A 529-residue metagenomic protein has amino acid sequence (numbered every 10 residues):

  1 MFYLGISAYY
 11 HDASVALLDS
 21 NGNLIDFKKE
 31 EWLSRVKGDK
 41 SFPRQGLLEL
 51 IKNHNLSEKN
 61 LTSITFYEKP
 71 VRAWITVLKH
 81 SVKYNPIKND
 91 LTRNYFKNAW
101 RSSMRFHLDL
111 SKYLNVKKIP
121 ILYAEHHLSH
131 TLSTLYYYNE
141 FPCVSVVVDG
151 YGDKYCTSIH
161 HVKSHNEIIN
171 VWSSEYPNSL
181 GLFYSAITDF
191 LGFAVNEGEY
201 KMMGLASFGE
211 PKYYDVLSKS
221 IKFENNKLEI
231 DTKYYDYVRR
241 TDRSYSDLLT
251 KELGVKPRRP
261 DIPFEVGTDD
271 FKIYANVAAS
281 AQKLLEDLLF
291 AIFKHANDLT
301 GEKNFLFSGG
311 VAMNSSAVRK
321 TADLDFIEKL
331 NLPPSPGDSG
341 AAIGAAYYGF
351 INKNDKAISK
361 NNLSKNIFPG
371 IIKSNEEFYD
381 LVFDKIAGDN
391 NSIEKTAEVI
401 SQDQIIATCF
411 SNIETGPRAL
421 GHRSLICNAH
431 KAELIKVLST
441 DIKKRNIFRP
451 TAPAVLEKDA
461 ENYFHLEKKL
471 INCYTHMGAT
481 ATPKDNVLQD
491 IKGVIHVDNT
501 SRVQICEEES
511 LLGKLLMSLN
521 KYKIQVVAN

Functional and structural regions predicted by a protein language model:
M1-L4: Extreme N-terminal starter segment of soluble prokaryotic enzymes
S7-K37, H80, I87-N89, S111-N115 (+6 more regions): Flexible beta->alpha loop and helix N-cap segments adjacent to enzyme active/binding sites
E31-L56, L289: N-terminal phosphate-binding loop and adjacent alpha-helix
G46-T62, L114, I292-T300: Phosphate/pyrophosphate-binding loops at sites that engage ATP/ADP/AMP, CoA/4′-phosphopantetheine, polyphosphate
S57-H107, S133: Short beta-strand-loop/turn "lid" adjacent to the catalytic site in phosphate-handling enzymes
E58-K69, I121-L122, G301-G310, I406-A407: Short glycine-rich phosphate-binding loop at a beta-alpha junction
V266-I292, C506: Adenine-nucleotide phosphate-binding core of ATP-dependent small-molecule kinases
S280-F305, K514-K523: Phosphate/ATP-binding catalytic cores across multiple sugar-kinase/actin-like superfamilies, primarily ASKHA
